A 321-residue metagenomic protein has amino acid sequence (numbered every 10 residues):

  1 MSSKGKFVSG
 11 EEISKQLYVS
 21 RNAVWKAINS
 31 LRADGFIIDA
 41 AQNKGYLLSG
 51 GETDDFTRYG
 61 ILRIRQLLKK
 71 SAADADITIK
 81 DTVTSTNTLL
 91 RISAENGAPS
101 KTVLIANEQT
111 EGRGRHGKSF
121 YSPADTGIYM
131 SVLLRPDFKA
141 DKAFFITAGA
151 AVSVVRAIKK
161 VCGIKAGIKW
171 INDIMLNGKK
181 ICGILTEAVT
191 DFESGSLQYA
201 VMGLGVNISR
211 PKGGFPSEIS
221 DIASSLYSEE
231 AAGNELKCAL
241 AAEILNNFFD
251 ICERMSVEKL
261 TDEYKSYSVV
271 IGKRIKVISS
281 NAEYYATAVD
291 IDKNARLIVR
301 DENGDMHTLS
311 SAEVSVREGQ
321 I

Functional and structural regions predicted by a protein language model:
M1-K160, K180-C182, E235: N-terminal lobe of the biotin/lipoate ligase/transferase fold
M1-V19, N29, A33, K139-A166 (+1 more regions): Long, positively charged amphipathic alpha-helical accessory segments at protein N-termini or as interdomain linkers
A41-Q42, I168-K169, P211: Residue-level detector of family-conserved "landmark" positions at structurally sensitive sites
